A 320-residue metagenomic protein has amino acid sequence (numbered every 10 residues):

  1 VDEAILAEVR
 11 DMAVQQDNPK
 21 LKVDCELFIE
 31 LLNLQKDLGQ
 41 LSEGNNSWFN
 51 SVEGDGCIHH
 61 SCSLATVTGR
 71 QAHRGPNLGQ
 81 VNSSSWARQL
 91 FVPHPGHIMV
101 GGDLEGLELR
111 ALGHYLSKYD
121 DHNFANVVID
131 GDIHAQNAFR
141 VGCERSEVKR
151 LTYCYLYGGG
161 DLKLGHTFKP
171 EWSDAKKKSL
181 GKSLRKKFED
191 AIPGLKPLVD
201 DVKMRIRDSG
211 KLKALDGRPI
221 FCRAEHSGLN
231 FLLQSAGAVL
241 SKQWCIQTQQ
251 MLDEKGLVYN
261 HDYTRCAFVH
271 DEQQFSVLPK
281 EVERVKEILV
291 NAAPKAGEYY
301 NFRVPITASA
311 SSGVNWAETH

Functional and structural regions predicted by a protein language model:
V1-G142, D201-Q274, V285-A296: Acidic, glycine-rich two-metal-ion catalytic cores of nucleic acid-processing enzymes
V1-V23, Y157-V199: Extended, well-ordered alpha-helical scaffold/bundle regions in very large, multi-domain proteins
E147-Y157: Short, amphipathic alpha-helical "recognition" segments used to contact nucleic acids or chromatin
L162-W172, Q273-V290: Catalytic palm subdomain of template-directed nucleic-acid polymerases, centered on the conserved carboxylate motif
F188-P197, K280-H320: Polymerase palm active-site segment centered on the conserved acidic dipeptide of motif C
A267, F275, T307-S311: Conserved active-site loop/cleft motifs that coordinate metal ions or position small ligands
